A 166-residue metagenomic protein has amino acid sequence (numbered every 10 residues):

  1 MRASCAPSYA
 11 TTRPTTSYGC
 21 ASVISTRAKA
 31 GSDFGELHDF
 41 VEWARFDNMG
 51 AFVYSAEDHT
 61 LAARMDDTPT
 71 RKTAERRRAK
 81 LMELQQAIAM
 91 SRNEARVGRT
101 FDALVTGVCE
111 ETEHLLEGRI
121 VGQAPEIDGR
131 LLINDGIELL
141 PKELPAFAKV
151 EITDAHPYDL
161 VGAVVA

Functional and structural regions predicted by a protein language model:
M1-T60, K80, L84-I88: Conserved C-terminal portion of the radical SAM core fold that forms the substrate/S-adenosylmethionine-binding
G50-A56, R64-A166: Terminal RNA-binding accessory module
